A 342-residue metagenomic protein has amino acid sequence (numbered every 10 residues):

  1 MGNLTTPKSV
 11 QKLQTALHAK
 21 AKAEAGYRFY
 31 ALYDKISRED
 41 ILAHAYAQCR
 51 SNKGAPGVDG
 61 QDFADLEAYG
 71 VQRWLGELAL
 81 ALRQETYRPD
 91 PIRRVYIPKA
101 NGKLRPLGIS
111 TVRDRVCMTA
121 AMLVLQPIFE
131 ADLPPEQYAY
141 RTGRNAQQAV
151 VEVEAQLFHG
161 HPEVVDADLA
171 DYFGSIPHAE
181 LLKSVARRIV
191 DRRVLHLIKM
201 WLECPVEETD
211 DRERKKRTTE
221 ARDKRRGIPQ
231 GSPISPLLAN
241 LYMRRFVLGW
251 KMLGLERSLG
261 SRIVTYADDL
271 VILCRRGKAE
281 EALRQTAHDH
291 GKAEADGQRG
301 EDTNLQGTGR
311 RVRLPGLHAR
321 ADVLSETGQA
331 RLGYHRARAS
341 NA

Functional and structural regions predicted by a protein language model:
M1-Q72: Non-catalytic, polymerase-adjacent accessory regions of viral genome-replication enzymes
Y30-K35, V153, G333-R336: A ubiquitous short alpha-helical element
E67, T111, I272-R276: Short beta-strand-to-loop capping motifs
W74-E77, A81-Y96, A100, D132-A287 (+3 more regions): Conserved polymerase palm-domain catalytic core
Y96, N101-S110, M118: Glycine-rich active-site/cofactor-binding loop and its immediate structural neighborhood
A121: Nucleotide/phosphate-binding loop and acidic/charged catalytic motifs in nucleotide-binding or -utilizing enzymes
R320: N-terminal cationic and glycine-rich segments that engage phosphates or anionic surfaces
G328-A342: Basic, alpha-helical interaction scaffolds
